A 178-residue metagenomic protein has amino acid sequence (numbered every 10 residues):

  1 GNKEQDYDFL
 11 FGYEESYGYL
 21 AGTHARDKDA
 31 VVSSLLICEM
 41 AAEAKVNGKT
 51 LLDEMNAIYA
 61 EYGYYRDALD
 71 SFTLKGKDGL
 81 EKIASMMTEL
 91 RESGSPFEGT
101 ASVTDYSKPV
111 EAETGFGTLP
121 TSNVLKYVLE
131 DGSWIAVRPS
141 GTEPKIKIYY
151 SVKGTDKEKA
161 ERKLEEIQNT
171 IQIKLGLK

Functional and structural regions predicted by a protein language model:
G1-R138, K145-K147, D156-R162, Q168-K178: Phosphate-binding and adjacent anionic-ligand microenvironments
S151: Active-site beta-strand/loop architecture of penicillin-binding DD-peptidases
